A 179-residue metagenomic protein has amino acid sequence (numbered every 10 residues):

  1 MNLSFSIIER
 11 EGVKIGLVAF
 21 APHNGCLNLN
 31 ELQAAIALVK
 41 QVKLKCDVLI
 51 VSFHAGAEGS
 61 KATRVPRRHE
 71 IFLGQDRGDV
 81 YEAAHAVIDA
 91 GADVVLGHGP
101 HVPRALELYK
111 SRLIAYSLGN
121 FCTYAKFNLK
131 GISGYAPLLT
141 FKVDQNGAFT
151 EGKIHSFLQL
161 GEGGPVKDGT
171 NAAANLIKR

Functional and structural regions predicted by a protein language model:
M1-R179: Acidic, metal/ion-coordinating pockets
